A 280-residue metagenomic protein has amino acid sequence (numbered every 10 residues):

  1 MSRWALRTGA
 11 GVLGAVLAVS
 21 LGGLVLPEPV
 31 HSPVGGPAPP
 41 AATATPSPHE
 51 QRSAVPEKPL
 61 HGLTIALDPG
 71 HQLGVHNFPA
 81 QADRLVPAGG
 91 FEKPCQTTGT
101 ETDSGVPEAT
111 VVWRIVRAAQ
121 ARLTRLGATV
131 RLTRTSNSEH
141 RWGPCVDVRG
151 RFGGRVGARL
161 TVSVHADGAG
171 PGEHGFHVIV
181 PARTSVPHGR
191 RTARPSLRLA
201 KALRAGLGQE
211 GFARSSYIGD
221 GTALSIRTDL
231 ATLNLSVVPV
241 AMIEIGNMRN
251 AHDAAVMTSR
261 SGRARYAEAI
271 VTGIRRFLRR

Functional and structural regions predicted by a protein language model:
M1-R280: Catalytic-site microenvironment of enzymes that process N-acetyl-hexosamine-containing cell-wall polysaccharides
